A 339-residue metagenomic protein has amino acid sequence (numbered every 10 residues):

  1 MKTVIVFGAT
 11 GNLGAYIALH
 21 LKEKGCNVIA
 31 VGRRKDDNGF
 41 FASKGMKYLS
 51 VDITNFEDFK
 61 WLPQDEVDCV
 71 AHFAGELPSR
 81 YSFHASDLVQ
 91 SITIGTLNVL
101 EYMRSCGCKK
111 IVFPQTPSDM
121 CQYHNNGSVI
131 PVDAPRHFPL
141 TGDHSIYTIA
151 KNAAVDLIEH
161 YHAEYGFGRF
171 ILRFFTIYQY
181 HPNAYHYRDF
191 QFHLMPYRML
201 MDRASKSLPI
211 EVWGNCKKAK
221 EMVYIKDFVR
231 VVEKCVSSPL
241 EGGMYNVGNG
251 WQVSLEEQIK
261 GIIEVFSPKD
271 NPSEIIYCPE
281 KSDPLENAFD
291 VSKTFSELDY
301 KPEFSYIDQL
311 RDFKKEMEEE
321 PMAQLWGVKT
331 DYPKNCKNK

Functional and structural regions predicted by a protein language model:
T3, Y306-K339: Amphipathic terminal alpha-helices
V4-K24: N-terminal Rossmann NAD(P)H-binding glycine-rich loop of SDR-like oxidoreductase domains
I53-S91: NAD(P)H-binding glycine-rich loop region in Rossmannoid oxidoreductase-like domains and their noncatalytic homologs
L97-I146: Conserved Rossmann-fold NAD(P)-dependent oxidoreductase catalytic core, especially the SDR/UDP-sugar
G142-F170, A204-S205: Active-site Tyr-X1-5-Lys
Y165-F167, I177-R198, L208, W213 (+4 more regions): Glycine/proline-rich active-site loop of Rossmann-fold NAD(P)-dependent oxidoreductases
N215, M244-Y245, E256-I259, S267-E286 (+1 more regions): C-terminal "lid/loop" region of Rossmann-like NAD(P)-dependent oxidoreductases
I225, E257, P279-S305, M322-W326: Conserved C-terminal active-site "lid" loop/helix of NAD(P)H-dependent oxidoreductases that clamps the redox cofactor
